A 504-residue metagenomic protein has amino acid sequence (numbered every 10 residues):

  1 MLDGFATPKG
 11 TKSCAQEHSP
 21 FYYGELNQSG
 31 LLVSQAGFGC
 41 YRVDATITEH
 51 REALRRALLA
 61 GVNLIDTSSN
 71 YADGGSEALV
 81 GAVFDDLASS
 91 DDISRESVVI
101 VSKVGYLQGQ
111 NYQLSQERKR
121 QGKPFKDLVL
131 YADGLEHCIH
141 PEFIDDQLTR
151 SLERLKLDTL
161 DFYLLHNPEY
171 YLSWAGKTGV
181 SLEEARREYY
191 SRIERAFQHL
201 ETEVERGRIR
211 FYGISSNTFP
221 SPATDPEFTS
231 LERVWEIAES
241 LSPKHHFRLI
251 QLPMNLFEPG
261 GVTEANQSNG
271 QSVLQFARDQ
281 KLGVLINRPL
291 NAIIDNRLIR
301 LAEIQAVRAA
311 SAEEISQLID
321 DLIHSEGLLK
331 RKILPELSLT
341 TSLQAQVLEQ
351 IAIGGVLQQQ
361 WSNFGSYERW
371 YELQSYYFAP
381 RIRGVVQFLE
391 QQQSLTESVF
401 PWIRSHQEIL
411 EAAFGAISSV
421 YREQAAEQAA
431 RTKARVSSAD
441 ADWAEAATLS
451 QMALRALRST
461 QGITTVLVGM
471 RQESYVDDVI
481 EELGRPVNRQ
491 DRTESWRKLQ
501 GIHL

Functional and structural regions predicted by a protein language model:
M1, A45, S90, A132-I139 (+2 more regions): Short, exposed beta-strand "edge-strand" segments with a Pro/Gly-rich flavor and a Y/T-containing core
M1-R120, K126-L130, G134, E142-D145 (+11 more regions): N-terminal binding-site loop/beta-alpha segment at the start of enzyme catalytic domains that lines or forms
G4-S13, H18, D73, P168-L504: Beta/alpha (TIM)-barrel catalytic core signal, keyed to glycine-rich beta->alpha loops juxtaposed to Asp/Glu that bind
A45-L58, H137-R154, E227-E239, L449-A456: Short, acidic/polar
G61, K156-L157, R210-G213: Alpha-helical hinge/cap motifs
S68, Y163, P168: Short beta-to-alpha linker loops that shape the active-site pocket of alpha/beta-hydrolase fold enzymes
V99-V101, L160-L165, F211-N217: Outer-envelope exported proteins of Gram-negative bacteria
H137, F143-D145, R150-E153, L157-D158 (+3 more regions): Fungal eukaryote-biased detector of long internal structured cores
